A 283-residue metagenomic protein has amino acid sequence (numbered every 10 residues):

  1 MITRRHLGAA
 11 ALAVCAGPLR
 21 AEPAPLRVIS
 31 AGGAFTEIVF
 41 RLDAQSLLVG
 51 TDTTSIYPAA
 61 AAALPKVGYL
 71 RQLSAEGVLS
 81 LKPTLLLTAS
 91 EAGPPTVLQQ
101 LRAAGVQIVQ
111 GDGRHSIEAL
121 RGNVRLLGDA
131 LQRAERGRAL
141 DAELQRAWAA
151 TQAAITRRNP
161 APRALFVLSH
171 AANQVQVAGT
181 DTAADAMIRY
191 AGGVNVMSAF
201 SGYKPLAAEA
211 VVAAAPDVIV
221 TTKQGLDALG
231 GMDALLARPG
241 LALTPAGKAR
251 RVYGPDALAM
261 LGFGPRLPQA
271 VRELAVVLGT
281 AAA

Functional and structural regions predicted by a protein language model:
M1, P18-A31: C-terminal segment of N-terminal export signals and the immediately downstream linker at the start of the mature
H6-A21: N-terminal export signals
A24-R27, T96-A172, N195-A199, A249-A283: Extracytoplasmic substrate-binding proteins
L26-L81, L85-E91, M232: A short, structured surface patch at a secondary-structure boundary
G32, S90-E91, G113, F200-Y203 (+2 more regions): Short secondary-structure boundary segments
A75-G77, K82-T88, A208, V212-Q224: Proline-aspartate-enriched helix->loop->beta-strand connector
P94-A103, T221-L236: A ligand-binding cleft/hinge motif common to bilobed small-molecule-binding domains
A178-Y203, K223, G254: His/Asp/Glu-enriched short active-site or ligand-binding loop at hydrolase and phosphoryl-transfer sites
